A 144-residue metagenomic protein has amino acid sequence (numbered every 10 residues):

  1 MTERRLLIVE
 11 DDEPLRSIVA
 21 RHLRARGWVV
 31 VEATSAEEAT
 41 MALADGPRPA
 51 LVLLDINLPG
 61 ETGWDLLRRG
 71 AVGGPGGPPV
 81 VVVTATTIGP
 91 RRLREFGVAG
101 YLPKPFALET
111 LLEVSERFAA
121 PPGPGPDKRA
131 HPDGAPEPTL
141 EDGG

Functional and structural regions predicted by a protein language model:
E10, T84: Conserved acidic carboxylate
R16, P59: The feature encodes the CheY-like receiver
S17-R21, A25: Charged docking surfaces used in two-component/phosphorelay signaling
E32-L51: Acidic, metal-coordinating helix/loop segments flanking the phosphotransfer/catalytic sites of two-component signaling
S35, T62-D65: Acidic catalytic/metal-coordinating carboxylates
M41, W64-G76: Short amphipathic alpha-helix used as the core "switch/output" element in two-component signaling
D55: Active-site residues of response regulator receiver
G97, F106-E116: C-terminal output helix
